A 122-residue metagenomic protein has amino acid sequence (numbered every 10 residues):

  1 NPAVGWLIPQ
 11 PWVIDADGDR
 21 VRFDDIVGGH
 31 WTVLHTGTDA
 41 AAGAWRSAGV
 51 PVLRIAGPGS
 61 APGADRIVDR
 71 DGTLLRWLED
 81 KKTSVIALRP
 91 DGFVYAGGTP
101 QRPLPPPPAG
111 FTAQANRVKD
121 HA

Functional and structural regions predicted by a protein language model:
N1-A122: Helical substrate-recognition/capping region of FAD-dependent monooxygenase/halogenase enzymes
